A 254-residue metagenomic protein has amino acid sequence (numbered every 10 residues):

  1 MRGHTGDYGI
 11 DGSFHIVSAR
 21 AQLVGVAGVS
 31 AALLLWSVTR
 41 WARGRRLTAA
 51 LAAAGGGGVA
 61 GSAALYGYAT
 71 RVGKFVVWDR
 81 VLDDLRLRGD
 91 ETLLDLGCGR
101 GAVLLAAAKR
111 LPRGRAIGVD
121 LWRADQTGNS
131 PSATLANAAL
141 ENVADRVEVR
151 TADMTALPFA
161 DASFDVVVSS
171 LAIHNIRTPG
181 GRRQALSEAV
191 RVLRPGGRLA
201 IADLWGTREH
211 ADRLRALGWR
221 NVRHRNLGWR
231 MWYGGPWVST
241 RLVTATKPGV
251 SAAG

Functional and structural regions predicted by a protein language model:
M1-G56, A64-G67: N-terminal auxiliary segments of SAM/dcSAM-dependent transferases
R88-E91, A152-V167: A short acidic, Gly/Pro-enriched loop at the edge of an enzyme's catalytic core that lines a small-molecule cofactor
G89-G99, I117: Conserved class I S-adenosyl-L-methionine
R100-P112: Conserved SAM-binding loop of SAM-dependent methyltransferases across substrates and taxa, primarily the Class I
L111, I176-R177, L193-P195: Helix-to-beta-strand junctions that scaffold the AdoMet/dcAdoMet cofactor pocket in Class I SAM-dependent enzymes
R182-P195: A short glycine-rich, Lys/Arg-flanked "PGG" loop and its adjoining helix->strand segment in the class I
G196-D203: Conserved beta-strand signature within the Rossmann-like core of class I S-adenosyl-L-methionine
G218, V222, W229-G254: Core SAM-dependent methyltransferase catalytic element
